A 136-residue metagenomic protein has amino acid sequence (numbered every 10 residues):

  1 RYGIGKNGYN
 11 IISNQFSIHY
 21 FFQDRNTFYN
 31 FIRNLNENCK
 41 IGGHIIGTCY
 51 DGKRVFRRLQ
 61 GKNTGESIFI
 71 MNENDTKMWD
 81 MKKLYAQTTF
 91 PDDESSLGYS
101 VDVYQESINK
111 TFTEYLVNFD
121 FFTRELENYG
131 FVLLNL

Functional and structural regions predicted by a protein language model:
R1-G3, Q60-G61: Class I S-adenosyl-L-methionine-dependent methyltransferase module
Y2-K6, H19, N26-H44: A short glycine-rich, Lys/Arg-flanked "PGG" loop and its adjoining helix->strand segment in the class I
N10: Conserved acidic residues
S13: A conserved beta-strand element that flanks and buttresses the S-adenosyl-L-methionine
F16: Cell-envelope and extracellular/periplasmic
Y20-F21, R54: Short glycine-rich, flexible loops that bind phosphorylated cofactors or substrates
Q23-T27, R57-Q60: Short, solvent-exposed loop/turn and secondary-structure capping segments
T48, G52-Y129, L134: SAM-dependent methyltransferase
